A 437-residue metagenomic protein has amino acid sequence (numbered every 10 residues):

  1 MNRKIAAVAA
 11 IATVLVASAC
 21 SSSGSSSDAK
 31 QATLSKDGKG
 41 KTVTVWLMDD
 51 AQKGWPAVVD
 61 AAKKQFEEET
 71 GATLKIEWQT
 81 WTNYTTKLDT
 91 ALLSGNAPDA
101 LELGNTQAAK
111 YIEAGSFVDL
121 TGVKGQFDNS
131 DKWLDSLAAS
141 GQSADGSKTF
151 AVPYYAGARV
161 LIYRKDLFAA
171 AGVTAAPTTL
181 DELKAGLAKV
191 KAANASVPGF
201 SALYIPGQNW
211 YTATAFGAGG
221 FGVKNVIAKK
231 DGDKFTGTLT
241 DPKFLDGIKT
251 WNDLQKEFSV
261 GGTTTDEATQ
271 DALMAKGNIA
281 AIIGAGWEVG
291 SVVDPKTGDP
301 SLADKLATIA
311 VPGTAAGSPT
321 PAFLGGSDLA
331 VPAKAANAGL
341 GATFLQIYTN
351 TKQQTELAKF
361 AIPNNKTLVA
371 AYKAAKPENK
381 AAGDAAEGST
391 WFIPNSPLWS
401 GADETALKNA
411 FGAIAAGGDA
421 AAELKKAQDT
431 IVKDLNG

Functional and structural regions predicted by a protein language model:
R3-A12, S21-K110, T263, T297-P300 (+4 more regions): Conserved N-terminal structural module of periplasmic/extracytoplasmic solute-binding proteins
S35-D37, T121-D135, A195-S196, S201-L203 (+5 more regions): Short, solvent-exposed loop/beta-turn-alpha elements that line the ligand-binding surface or hinge of extracytoplasmic
K36-D37, T106-A158, A215-A218, A303-I309 (+1 more regions): Hinge/lid segment of periplasmic solute-binding proteins
M48, A108, K249-A336: Extracytoplasmic/periplasmic substrate-binding proteins
A91, P98-D99, D128-L167, S201 (+2 more regions): A structural signal for short loop-to-beta-strand junctions that line the ligand-binding cleft of periplasmic/secreted
G146-Y154, R159, K184-T236, I279: Extracytoplasmic/periplasmic solute-binding protein
L187, D233-G262: Glycine-centered hinge/linker elements that transmit conformational signals in sensory and ligand-binding systems
F360-K366, K380-I431, L435: C-terminal capping/gating helix-and-loop segments adjacent to ligand/active sites or protein-protein/ligand interfaces
